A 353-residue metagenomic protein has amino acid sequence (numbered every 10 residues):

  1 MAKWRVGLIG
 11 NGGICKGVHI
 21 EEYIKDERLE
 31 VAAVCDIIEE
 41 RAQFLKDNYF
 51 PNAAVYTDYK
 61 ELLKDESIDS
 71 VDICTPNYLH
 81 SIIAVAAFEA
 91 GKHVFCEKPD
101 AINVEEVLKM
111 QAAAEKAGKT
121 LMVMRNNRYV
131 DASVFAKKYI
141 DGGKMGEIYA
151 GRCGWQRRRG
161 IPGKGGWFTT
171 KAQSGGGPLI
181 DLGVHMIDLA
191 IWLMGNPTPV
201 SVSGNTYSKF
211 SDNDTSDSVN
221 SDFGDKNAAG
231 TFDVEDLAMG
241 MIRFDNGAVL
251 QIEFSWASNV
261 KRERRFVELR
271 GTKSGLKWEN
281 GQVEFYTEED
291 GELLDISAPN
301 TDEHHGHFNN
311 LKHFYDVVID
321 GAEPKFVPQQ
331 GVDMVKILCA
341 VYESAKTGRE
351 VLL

Functional and structural regions predicted by a protein language model:
M1-F50: N-terminal Rossmann-like dinucleotide-binding module
A2-K3, L8, L29, S70-I73 (+4 more regions): C-terminal helix-rich "cap/oligomerization" subdomain common to oxidoreductases
I14, E40, W278, N300-K312 (+1 more regions): Active-site loop of classical SDR/Rossmann-like NAD(P)-dependent oxidoreductases, centered on the catalytic Tyr-X3-Lys
I14, N127-T231, G348: Predominantly a Rossmann-like dinucleotide-binding segment in NAD(P)-dependent oxidoreductases
P51-A113: Beta-loop-alpha module in the N-terminal Rossmann-like domain of NAD(P)-dependent dehydrogenases, especially those
T57, C96, L121-V123, R152 (+2 more regions): Hydrophobic residues in well-ordered beta-strands that form the structural core
K109-N126, G146-G151: Rossmann-fold dehydrogenase core element
D188-Q282, L311-A322: Contiguous beta-strand/loop segments that form the cofactor/metal-binding neighborhood of enzyme cores
